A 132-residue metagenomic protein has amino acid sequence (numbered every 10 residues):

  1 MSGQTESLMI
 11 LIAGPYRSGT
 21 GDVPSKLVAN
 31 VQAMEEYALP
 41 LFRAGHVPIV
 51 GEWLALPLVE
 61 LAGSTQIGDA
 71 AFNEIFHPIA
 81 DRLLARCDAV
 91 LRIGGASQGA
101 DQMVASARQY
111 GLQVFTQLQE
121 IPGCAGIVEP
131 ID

Functional and structural regions predicted by a protein language model:
M1-D132: Catalytic phosphate/metal-binding cores of nucleic-acid and nucleotide-processing enzymes, i.e., regions that mediate
